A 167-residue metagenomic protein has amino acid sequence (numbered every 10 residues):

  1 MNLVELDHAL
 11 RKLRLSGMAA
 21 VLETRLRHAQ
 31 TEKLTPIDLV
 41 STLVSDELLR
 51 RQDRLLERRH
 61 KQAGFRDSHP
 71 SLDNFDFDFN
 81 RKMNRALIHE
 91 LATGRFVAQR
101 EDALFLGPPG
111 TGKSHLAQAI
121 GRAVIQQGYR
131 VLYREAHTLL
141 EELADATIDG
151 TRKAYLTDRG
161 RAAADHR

Functional and structural regions predicted by a protein language model:
M1-H8: Intrinsically disordered, low-complexity and often Lys/Arg-enriched segments
D7, S16-S68: Interdomain "pre-motor" coupling segment immediately N-terminal to P-loop NTPase/helicase cores
R25-A29, D78, A146: Alpha-helix C-capping/helix-to-loop hinge sites
R54, R66, R130, R161-A162: Acidic/histidine-rich catalytic cores and adjacent linkers of DNA breakage/strand-transfer/modification proteins
P70-G94: N-terminal pre-Walker A segment at the start of P-loop NTPase domains
R85-R161: Conserved P-loop
A163-R167: Conserved AAA+/SF3 P-loop NTPase catalytic/coupling segment centered on the Walker-B
